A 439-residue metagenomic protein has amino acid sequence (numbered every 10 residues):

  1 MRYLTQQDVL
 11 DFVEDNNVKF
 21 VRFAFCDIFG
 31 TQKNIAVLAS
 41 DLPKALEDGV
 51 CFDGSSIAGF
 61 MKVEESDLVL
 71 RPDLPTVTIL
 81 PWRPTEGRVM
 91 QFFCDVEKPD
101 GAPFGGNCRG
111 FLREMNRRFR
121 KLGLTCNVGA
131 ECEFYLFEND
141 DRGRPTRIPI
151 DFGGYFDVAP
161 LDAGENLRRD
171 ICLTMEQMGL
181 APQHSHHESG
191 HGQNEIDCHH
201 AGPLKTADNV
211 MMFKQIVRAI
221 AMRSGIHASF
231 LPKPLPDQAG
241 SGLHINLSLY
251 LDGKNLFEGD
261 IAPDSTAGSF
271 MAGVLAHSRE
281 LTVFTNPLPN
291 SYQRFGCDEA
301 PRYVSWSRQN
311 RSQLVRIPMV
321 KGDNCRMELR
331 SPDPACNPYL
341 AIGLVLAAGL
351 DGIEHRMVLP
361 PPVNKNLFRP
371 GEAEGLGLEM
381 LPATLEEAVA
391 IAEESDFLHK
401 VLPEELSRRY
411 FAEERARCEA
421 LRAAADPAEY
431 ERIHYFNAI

Functional and structural regions predicted by a protein language model:
M1-I439: Glycine-rich, acidic/polar active-site loops that bind/position phosphate-bearing ligands
